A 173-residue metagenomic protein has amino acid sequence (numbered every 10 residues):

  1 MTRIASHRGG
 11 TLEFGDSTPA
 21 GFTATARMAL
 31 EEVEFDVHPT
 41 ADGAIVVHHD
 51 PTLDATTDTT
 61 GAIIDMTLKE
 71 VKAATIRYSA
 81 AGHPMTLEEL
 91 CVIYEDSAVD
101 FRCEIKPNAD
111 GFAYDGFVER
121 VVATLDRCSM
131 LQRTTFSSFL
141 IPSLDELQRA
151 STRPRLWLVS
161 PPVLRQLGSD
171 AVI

Functional and structural regions predicted by a protein language model:
M1-I173: Phosphate-group recognition and catalysis centered on beta-loop-alpha active-site segments
